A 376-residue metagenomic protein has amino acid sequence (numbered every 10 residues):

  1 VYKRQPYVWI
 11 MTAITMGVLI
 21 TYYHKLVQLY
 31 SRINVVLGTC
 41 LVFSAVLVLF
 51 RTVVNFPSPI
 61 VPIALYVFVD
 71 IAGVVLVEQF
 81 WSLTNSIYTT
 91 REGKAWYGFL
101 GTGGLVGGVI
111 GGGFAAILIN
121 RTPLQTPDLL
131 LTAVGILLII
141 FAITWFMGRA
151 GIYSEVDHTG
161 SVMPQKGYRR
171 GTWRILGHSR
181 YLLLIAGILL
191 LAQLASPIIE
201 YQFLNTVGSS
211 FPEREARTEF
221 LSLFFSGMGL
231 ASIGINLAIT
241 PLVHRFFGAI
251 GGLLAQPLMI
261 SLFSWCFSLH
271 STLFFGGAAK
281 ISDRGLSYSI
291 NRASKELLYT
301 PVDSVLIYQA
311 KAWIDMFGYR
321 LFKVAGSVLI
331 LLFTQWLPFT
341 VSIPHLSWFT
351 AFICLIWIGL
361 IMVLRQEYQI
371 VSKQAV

Functional and structural regions predicted by a protein language model:
V1-Y2: Short, small-residue-biased leader/transition segments that mark boundaries at the very start of proteins
P6-I14, G98-V106, L190, S222-A231 (+2 more regions): Transmembrane alpha-helical cores of Major Facilitator Superfamily
G17-L29, F50-R51, F56, L105-A133 (+4 more regions): Transmembrane alpha-helix termini and helix-breaking/packing motifs in multi-pass membrane transporters
Y30-N34, T52-I63, T90-K94, G98 (+4 more regions): Intracellular loop-helix junctions on the cytosolic face of multi-pass helical membrane proteins
L41-P59, T240, L258-T272: C-terminal ends and interior cores of transmembrane alpha-helices in multi-pass membrane transporters/permeases
S58-L76, L273-S289: Hydrophobic core of transmembrane alpha-helices in multi-pass small-molecule transporters, especially MFS/SLC-type
V75-T89, S282-I307: Intracellular juxtamembrane helix-capping segments at the cytosolic ends of symmetry-related transmembrane helices
T90-L100, E215-E219, A293, L297 (+1 more regions): Loop-to-transmembrane helix entry/capping segments in MFS-fold secondary transporters and related SLC/MFSD carriers
